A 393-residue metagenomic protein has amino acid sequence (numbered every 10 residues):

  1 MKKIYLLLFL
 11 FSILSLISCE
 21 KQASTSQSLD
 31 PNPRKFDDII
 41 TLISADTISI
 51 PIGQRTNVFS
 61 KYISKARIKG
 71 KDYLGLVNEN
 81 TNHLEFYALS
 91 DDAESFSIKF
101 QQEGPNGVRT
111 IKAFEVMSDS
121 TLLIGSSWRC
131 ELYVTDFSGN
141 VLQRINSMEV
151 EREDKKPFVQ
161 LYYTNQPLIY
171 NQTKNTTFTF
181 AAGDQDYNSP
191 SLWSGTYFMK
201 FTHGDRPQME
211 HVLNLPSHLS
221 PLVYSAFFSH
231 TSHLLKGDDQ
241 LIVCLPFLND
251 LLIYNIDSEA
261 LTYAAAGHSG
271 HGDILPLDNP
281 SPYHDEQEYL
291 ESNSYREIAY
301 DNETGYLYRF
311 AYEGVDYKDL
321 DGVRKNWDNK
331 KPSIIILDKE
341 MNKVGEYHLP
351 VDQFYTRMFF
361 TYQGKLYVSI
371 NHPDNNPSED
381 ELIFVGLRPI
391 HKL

Functional and structural regions predicted by a protein language model:
P31-S60: A short helix->beta-strand "capping" segment at the edge of beta-propeller domains
S49-H83, G305-Y312: Beta-strand-rich domains and repeat architectures in extracellular enzymes and scaffolds, especially beta-propellers
A93-L123, S127, M148-V159, L349-Y355: Blade-loop segments of beta-propeller domains
R129-C130, F137-T173, F180, Y187: Asp-box/WD-like beta-propeller blade repeats and closely related beta-sheet repeat scaffolds
T179-S194, R309-N329, N371-F384: Short, conserved, GDST-rich strand-edge loop motifs in beta-rich repeat architectures
L192-D205, R324-M341, E381-K392: Beta-propeller blade signature
H268-S281, N342-T361: Conserved blade-ending motifs and adjacent loop-strand segments that build the rim/top face of beta-propeller domains
L290-I336: Loop/turn-rich, solvent-exposed surfaces of beta-rich toroidal or solenoidal domains
